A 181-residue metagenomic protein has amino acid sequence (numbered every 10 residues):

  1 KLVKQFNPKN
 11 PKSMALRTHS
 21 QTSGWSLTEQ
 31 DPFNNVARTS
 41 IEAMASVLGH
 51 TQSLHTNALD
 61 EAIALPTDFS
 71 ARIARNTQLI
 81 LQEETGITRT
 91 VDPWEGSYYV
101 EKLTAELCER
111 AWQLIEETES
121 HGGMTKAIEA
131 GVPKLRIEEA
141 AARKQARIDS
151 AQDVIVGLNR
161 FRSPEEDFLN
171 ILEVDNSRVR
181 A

Functional and structural regions predicted by a protein language model:
K1-L2, F33-S40: Active-site cavity-forming subdomains of large catalytic enzyme subunits
K4-E29, M44-I63, I80-E101: Core alpha/beta catalytic barrel or barrel-like domain that forms the active/cofactor pocket in diverse metabolic
F6, R38-E42, A142-K144: Glycine-rich, charged/polar anion/phosphate-binding loops that engage phosphate groups from diverse ligands
E29-P32, V132-K134: Short linear motifs at secondary-structure transitions and domain/linker junctions
D31-N35, L65-F69: Alpha-helix N-cap and loop-to-helix initiation/capping positions
A37-S40, S70, A74: Amphipathic alpha-helical segments in well-structured domains
S40-E42, H50, S120: Short, well-ordered loop/turn elements at secondary-structure boundaries
D68, N76-L79, E83-A181: Flexible, glycine-rich loop/tail regions that form catalytic "lids" or insertion modules at the edges of active sites
